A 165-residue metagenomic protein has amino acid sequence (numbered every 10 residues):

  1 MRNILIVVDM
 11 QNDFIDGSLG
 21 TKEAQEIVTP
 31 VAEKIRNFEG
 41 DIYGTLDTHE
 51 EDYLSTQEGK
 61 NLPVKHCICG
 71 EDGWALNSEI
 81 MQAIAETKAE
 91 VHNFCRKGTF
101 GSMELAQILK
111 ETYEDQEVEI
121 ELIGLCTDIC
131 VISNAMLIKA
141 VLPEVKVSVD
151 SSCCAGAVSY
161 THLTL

Functional and structural regions predicted by a protein language model:
M1-N93, D115-Q116, K146-S148, A157: Active-site acidic carboxylates
L46-T48, K97, L125-C126: Short, well-ordered beta-to-alpha junction loops that form the rim of enzyme active sites and present histidine/acidic
H92-E104: Histidine/lysine/aspartate-rich catalytic loop segments that bind and position anionic ligands
A106-E114: Short amphipathic alpha-helix with an adjacent loop that forms part of the alpha/beta core around
E121-D128, E144-V158: A short glycine-rich beta-strand->turn/loop micro-motif centered on a GG-aromatic cluster
I132-A140: Histidine-anchored nucleotide/phosphate-binding helix
T161-L165: Conserved small/polar residues in nucleotide/adenosyl-binding loops
